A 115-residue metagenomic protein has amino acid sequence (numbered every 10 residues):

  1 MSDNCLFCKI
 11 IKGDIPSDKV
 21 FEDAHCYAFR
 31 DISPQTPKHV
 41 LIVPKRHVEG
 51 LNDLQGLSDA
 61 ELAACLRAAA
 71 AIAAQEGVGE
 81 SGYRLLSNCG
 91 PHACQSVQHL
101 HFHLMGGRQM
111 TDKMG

Functional and structural regions predicted by a protein language model:
M1-G115: HIT superfamily nucleotide-processing domains
